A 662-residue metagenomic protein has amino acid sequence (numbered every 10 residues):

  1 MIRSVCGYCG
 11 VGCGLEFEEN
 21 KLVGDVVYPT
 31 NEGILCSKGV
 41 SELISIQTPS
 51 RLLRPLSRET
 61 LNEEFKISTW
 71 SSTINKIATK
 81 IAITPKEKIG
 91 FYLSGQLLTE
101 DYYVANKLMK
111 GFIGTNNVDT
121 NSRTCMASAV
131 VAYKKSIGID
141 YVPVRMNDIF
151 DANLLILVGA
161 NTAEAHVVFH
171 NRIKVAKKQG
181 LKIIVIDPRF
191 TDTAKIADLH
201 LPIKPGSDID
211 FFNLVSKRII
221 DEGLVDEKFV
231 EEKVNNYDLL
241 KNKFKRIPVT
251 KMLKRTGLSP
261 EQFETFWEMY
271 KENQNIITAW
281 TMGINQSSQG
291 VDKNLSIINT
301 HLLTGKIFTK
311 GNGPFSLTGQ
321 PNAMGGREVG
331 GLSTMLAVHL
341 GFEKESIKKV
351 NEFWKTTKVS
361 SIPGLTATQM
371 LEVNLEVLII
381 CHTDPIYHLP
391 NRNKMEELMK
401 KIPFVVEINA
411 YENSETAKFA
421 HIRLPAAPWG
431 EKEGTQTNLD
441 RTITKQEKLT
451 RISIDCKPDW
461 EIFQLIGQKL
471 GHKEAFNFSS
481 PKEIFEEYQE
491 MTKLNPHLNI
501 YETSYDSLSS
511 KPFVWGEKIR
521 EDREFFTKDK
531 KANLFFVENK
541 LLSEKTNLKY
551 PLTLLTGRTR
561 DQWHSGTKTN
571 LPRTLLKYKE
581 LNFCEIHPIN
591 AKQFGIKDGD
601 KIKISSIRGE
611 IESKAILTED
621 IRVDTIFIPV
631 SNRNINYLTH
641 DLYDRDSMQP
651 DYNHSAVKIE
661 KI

Functional and structural regions predicted by a protein language model:
M1-E222, N236, L240, S259 (+1 more regions): N-terminal export/assembly segments and adjacent metallocofactor-ligating motifs of anaerobic energy-metabolism
V11-G14, M395, P403-S414, K448-Q468: Phosphate/diphosphate-binding loops
K88, V225-V230, I277, F308-F315 (+1 more regions): Flexible, glycine/charged-enriched surface loops at secondary-structure junctions
G90-L98, K254-L258, T281-S288, Q320 (+1 more regions): Conserved short loop/turn motifs at secondary-structure junctions
Y103-K174, Q179-I186, T193, I209-N213 (+3 more regions): Extended redox/cofactor-interaction regions of prokaryotic respiratory oxidoreductases
I196-A197, I247-T250, A279-I284, I443-R451: Flexible glycine/proline-enriched surface loops and loop-helix/loop-strand junctions
A197-I203, P425-A427, E431, R441-S453 (+1 more regions): Short beta-alpha connecting loops at secondary-structure transitions that line or flank enzyme active sites
S453-S504, L508, S565, T569-C584 (+1 more regions): Long, contiguous, secondary-structure-rich segments that constitute the structural scaffold of globular domains
